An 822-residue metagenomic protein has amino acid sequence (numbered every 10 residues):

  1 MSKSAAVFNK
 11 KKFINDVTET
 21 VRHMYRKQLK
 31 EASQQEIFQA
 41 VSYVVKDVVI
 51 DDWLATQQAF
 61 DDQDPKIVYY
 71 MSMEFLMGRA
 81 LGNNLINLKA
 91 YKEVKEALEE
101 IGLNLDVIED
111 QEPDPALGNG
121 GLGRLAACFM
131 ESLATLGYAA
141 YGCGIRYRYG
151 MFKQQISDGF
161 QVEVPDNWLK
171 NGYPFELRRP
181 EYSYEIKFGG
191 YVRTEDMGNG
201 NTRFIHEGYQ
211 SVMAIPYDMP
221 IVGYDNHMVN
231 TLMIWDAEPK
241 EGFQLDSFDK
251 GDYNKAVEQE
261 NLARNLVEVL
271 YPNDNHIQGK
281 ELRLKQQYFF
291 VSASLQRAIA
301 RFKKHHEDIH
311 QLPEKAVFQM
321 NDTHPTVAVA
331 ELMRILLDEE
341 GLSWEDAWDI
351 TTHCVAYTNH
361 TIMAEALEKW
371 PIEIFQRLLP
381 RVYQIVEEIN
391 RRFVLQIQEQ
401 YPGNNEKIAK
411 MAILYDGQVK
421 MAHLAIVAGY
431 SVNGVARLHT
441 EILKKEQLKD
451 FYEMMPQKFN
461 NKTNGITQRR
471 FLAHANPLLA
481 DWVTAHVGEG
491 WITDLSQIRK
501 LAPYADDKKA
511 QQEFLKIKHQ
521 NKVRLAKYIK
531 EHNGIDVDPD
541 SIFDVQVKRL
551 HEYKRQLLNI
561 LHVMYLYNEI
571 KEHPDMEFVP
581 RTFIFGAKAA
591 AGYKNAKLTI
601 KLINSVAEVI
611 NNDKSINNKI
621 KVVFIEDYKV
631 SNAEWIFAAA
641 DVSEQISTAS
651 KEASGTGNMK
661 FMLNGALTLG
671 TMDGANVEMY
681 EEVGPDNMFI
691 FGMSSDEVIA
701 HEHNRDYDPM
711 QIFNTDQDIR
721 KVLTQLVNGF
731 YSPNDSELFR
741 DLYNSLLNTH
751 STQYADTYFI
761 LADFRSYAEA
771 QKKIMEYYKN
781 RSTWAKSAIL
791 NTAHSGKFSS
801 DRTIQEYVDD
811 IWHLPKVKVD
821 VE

Functional and structural regions predicted by a protein language model:
M1-E822: A conserved ligand/cofactor-binding region detector
